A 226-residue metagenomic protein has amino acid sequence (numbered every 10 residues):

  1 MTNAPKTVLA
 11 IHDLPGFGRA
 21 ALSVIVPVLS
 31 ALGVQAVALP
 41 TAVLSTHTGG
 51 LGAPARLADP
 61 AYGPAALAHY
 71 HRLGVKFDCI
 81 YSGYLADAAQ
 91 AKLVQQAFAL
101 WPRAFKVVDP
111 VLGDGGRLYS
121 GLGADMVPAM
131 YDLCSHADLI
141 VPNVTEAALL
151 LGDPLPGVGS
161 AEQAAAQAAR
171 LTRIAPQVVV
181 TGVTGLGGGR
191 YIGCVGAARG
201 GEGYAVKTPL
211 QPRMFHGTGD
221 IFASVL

Functional and structural regions predicted by a protein language model:
T2-S120: Conserved N-terminal subdomain of the carbohydrate kinase-like
G16-F17, E202-G217: Short pre-catalytic strand/loop immediately N-terminal to key active-site residues, enriched for Gly-Thr
A20-V24, A58-A65, A89, L93 (+5 more regions): Conserved active-site and cofactor/substrate-binding residues in soluble primary-metabolism enzymes
A42, T181-T184, K207-L210: Beta-strand->loop->alpha-helix junctions that form or flank phosphate-binding loops in nucleotide-handling enzymes
D87-A88, D114-Y119, G182-G187, P212-H216: Short, small-residue-enriched loops and turns at beta-alpha junctions that line or gate enzyme active sites
G121-G203: Conserved phosphate/ATP/ADP-binding segment of small-molecule kinases
A148-L149, R213-L226: Short, small-residue alpha-helix embedded
